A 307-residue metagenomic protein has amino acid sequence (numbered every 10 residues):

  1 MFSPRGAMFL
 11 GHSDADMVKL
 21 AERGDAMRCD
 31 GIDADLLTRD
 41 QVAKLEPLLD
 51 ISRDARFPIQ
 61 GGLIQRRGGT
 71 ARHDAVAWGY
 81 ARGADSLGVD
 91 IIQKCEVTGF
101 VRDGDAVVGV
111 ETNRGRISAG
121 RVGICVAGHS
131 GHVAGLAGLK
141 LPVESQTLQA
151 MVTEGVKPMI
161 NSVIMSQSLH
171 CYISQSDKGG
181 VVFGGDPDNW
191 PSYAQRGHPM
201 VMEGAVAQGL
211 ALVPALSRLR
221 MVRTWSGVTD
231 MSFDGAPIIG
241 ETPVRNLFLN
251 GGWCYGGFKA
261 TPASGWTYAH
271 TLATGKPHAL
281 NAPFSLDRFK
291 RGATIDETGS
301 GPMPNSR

Functional and structural regions predicted by a protein language model:
M1-F9, A43-L87, D186-S192, N246 (+1 more regions): Helix-loop-beta segment of a Rossmann-like dinucleotide-binding subdomain
M1-L48, M200, Q208-L210: Dinucleotide-binding Rossmann-like beta1-alpha1 core, especially the glycine-rich loop that anchors the ADP
S3-A7, Q146, T224: Short Gly/Ser/Thr- and Asp/Glu-enriched loop/turn motifs at secondary-structure junctions
G62-R121: Helical element adjacent to the flavin cofactor pocket in flavoenzyme catalytic cores
G62-R82, A127-H129, V201-Q208, G257-A260 (+1 more regions): Mid-domain beta-loop-alpha active-site segment that forms a flexible, acidic cofactor/metal-binding surface
T112-N161: Central helical "cap/lid" subdomain
G155-F248: Active-site lid/adjacent beta-loop-alpha segment flanking the redox-cofactor pocket in flavoenzymes
S168, L210-R307: C-terminal catalytic lobe of FAD-dependent flavoproteins
